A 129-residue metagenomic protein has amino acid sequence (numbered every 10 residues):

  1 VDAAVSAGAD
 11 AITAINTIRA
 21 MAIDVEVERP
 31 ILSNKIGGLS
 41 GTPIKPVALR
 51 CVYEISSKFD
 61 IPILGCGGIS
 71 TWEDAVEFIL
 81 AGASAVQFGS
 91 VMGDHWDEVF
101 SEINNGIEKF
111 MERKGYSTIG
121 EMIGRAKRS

Functional and structural regions predicted by a protein language model:
V1-L64, S70-F88: Alpha/beta enzyme core
I23-G37, I79, V91-Y116: C-terminal helical cap(s) of enzyme catalytic domains, especially alpha/beta-barrels
K45, Y53, E98, N105-S129: Extended, intrinsically disordered, low-complexity segments
G68-I69, G93: Short, surface-exposed acidic/glycine-rich loop or hinge patches that mediate macromolecular interfaces
